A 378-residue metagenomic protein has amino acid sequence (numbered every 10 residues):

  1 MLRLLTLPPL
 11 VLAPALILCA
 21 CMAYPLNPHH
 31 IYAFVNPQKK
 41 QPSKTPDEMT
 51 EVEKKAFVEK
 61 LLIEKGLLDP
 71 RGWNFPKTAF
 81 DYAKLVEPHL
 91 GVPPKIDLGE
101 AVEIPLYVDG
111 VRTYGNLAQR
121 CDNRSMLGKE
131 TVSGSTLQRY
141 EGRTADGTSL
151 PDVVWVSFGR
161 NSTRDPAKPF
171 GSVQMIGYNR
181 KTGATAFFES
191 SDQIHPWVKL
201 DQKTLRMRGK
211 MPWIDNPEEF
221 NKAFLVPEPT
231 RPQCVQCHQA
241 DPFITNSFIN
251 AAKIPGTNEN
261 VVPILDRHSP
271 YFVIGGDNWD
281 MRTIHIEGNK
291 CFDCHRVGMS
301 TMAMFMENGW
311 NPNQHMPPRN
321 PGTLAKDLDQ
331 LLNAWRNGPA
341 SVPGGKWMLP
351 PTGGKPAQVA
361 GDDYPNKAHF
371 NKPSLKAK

Functional and structural regions predicted by a protein language model:
M1-V11: Bacterial N-terminal signal peptides that target proteins for export
L10-L18: Hydrophobic helical h-region of N-terminal Sec-dependent signal peptides in bacterial secretory/periplasmic proteins
F34-V153: A domain-level signal for the mature, folded cores of soluble proteins
T148-T182: Active-site-adjacent structural elements in enzyme catalytic domains
S172-K378: Sequence context surrounding c-type heme c attachment/ligation sites in exported
